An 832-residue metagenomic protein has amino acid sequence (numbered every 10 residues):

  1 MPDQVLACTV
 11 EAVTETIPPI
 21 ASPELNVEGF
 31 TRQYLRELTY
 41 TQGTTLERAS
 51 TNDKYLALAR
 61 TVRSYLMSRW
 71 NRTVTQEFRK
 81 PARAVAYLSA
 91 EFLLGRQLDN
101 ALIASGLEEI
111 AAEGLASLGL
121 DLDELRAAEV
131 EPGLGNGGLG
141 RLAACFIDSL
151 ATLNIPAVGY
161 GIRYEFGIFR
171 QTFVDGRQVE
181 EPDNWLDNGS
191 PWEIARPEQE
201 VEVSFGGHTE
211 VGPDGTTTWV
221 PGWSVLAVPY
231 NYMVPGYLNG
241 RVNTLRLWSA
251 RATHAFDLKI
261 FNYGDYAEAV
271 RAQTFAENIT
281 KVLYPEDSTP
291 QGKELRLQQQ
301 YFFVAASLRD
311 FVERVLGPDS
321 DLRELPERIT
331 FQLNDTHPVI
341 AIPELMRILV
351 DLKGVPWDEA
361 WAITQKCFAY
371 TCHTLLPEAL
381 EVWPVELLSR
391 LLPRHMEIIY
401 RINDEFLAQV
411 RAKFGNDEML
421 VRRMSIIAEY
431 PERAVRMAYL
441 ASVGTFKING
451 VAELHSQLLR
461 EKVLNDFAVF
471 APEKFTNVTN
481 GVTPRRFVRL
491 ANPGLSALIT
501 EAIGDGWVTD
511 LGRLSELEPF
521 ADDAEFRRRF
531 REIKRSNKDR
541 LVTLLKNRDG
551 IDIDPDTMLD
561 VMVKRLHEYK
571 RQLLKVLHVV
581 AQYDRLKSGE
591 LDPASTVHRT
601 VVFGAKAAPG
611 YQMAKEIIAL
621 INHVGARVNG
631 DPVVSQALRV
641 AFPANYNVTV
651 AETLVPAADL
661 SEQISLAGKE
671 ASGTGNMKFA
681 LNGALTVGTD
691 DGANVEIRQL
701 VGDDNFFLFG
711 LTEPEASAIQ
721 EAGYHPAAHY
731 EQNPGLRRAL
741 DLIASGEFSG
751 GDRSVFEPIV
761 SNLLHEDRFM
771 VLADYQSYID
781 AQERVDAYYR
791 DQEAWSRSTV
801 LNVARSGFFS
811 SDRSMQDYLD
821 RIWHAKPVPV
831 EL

Functional and structural regions predicted by a protein language model:
P2-L832: A conserved ligand/cofactor-binding region detector
